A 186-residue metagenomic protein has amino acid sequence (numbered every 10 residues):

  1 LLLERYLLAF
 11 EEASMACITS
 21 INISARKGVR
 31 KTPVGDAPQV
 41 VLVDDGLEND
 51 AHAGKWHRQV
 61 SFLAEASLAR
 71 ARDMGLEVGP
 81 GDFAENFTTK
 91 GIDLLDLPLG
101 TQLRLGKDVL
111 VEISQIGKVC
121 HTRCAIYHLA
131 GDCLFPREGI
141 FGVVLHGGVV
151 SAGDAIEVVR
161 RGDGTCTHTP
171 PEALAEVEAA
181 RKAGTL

Functional and structural regions predicted by a protein language model:
L2, Y6-L110, Q115-K118, V149 (+1 more regions): Electropositive, beta-rich accessory/interaction domains or terminal extensions that provide binding surfaces
L76-N86, C124-G139: Short, basic/aromatic beta-hairpin or loop at an interaction surface
T89-G91, G139-H146: Short alpha-helix capping/helix-loop boundary micro-motifs
T122-I126, H168-T169: A short, polar/proline- and glycine-enriched secondary-structure boundary/capping micro-motif
A130-L134, V159-G164: Short secondary-structure transition/capping segments
G131, H146-V149: Extended, hydrophobic interaction surfaces within ordered domains
V150-A155: Short, well-structured beta-strand-loop connectors
